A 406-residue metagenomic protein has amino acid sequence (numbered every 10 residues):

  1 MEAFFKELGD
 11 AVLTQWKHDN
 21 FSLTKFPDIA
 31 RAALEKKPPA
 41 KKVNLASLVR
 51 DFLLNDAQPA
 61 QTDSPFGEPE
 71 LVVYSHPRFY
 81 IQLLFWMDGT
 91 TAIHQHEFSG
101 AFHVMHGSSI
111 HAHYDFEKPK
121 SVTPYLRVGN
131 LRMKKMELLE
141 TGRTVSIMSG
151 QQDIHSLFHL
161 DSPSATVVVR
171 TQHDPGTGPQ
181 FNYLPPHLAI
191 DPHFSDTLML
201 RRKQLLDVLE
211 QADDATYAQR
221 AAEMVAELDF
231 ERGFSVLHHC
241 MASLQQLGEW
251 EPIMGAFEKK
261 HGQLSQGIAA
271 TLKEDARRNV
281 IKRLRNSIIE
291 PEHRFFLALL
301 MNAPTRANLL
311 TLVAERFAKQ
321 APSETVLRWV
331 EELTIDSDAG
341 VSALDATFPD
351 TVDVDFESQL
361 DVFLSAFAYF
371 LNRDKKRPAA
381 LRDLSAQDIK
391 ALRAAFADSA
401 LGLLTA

Functional and structural regions predicted by a protein language model:
T14-N55: Low-complexity, highly charged intrinsically disordered N-terminal segments that act as targeting/localization
G67-M87: A short glycine-rich, His/Asp/Glu-containing loop-to-beta-strand
I81-Q95, M148-G150: Conserved short histidine dyad/triad with adjacent acidic residue
A92-I93, H111-A112, K135-L138, I147 (+1 more regions): Short beta-strand His + acidic residue motifs that chelate non-heme Fe in jelly-roll/DSBH and cupin folds
E97-E117: Glycine- and acidic-residue-biased ligand/ion/polar-headgroup-sensing regions
A101, S156, D161-T177: A short hydrophobic beta-strand segment most commonly corresponding to one strand of the jelly-roll/cupin
H103, F116-S149: Short acidic-glycine-tyrosine-enriched beta hairpin
T325-A406: Charge-dense, extended regions
